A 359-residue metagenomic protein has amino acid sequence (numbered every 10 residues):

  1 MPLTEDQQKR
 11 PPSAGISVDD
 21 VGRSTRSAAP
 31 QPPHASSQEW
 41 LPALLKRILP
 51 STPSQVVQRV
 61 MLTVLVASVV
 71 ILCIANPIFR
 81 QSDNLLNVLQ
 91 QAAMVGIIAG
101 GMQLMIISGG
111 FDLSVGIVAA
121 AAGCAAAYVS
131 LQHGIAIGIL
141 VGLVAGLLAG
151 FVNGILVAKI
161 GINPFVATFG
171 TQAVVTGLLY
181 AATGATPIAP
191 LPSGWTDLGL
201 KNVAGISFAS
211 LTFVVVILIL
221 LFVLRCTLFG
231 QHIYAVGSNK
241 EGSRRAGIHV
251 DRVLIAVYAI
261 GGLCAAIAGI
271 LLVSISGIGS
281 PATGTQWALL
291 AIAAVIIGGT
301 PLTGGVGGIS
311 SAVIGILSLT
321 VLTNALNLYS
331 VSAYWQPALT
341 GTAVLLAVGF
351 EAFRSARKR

Functional and structural regions predicted by a protein language model:
L3-A99, Q132-I137, I248, A256: Membrane-interfacial amphipathic/re-entrant helices at transmembrane-helix boundaries
V64-Q81, S108, L179-P187, F222-L228: Structural signal for alpha-helical transmembrane segments and their membrane-water exit/capping regions in multi-pass
A67-Q132, I155-I162, I292-V295, G299-I309 (+3 more regions): Single transmembrane alpha-helix segments in multi-pass membrane proteins
H133-Q172, I314-G315: Alpha-helical transmembrane segments within multi-pass membrane transporters and channels
I160, P164-T227, V253-A256, I275-G284: Transmembrane helix-bundle core of multi-pass membrane transporters and related energy-transducing complexes
I219-A259: Membrane-helix/interface signature in polytopic inner-membrane proteins
H249-V273, T285: Transmembrane alpha-helices
A265, I275-G341: Transmembrane alpha-helical segments in multi-pass inner-membrane proteins
